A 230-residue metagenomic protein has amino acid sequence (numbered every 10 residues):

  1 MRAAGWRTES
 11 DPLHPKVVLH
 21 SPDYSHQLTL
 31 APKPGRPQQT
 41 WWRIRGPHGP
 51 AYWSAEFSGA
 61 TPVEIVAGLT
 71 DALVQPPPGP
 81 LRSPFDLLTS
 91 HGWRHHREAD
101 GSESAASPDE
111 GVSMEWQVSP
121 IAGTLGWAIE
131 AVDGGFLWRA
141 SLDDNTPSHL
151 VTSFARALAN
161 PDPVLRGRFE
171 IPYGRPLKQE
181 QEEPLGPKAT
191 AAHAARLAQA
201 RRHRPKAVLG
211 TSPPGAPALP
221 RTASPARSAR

Functional and structural regions predicted by a protein language model:
M1-R230: Compositionally biased accessory segments in Actinobacterial proteins
